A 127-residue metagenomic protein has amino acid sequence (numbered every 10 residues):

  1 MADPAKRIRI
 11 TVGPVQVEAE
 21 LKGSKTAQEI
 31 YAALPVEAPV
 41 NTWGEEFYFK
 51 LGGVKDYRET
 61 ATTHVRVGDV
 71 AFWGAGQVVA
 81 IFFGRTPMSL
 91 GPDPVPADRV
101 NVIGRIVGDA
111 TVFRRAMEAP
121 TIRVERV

Functional and structural regions predicted by a protein language model:
M1-E37: Long, hydrophobic N-terminal alpha-helical segment
K22-V127: Glycine-rich active-site loops that engage anionic ligands at enzyme catalytic sites
